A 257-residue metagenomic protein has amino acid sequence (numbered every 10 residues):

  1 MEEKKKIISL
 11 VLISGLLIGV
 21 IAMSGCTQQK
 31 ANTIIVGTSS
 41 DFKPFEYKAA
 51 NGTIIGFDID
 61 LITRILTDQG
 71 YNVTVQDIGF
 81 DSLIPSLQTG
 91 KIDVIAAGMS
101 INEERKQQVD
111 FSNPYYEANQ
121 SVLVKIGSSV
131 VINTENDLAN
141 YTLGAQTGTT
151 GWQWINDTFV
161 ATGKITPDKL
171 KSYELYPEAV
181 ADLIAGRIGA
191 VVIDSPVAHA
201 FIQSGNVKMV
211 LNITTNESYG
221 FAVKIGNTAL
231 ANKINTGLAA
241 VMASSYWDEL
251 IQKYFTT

Functional and structural regions predicted by a protein language model:
M1-A31: Secretory targeting signatures
A31-G98, S172: Extracytoplasmic small-molecule ligand-binding "clamshell" domains of the periplasmic binding protein/Venus flytrap
S40, E117-V124, S195-H199, Q203-A239 (+1 more regions): Periplasmic-binding protein-like
I54-R64, S121-L175, P196-V197: Bilobed "Venus flytrap"/periplasmic-binding protein-like clamshell domains and structurally analogous long
I59-D68, I126-S128, N136-T150, F221-T257: Extended ligand-binding regions for polar small-molecule ligands
T63, N72-D137, I213: Acidic, polar ligand-binding/catalytic clefts
T74, T150-L170, G205-L211, L238-T257: Ligand-binding clefts/hinges and TM-proximal coupling segments of bilobed small-molecule sensing domains
S82, M99-Q108, N156, A181-T215: A ligand-binding cleft/hinge motif common to bilobed small-molecule-binding domains
